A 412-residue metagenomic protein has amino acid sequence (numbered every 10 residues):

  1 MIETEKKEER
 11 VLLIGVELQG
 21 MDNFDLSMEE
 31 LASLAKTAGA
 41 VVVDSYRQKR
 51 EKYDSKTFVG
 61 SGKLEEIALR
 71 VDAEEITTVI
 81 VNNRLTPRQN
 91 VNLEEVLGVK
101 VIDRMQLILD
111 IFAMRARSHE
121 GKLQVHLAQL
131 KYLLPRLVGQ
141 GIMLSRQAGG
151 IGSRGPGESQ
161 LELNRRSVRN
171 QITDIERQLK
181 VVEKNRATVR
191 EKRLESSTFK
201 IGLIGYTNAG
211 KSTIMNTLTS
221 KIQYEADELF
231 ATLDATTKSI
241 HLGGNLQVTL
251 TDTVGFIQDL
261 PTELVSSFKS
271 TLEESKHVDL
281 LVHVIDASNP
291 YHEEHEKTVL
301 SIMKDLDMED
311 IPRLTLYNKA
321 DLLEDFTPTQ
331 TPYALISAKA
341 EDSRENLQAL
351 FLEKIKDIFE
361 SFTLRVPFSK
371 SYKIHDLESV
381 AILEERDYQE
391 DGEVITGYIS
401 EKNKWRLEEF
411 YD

Functional and structural regions predicted by a protein language model:
M1-D110: N-terminal accessory targeting/assembly segments
I2-E3, L26-E29, K52-A68, D234 (+2 more regions): Switch II of P-loop NTPase G domains
E17-M21, R50-K52, R84-P87, Q106-L109 (+6 more regions): Conserved nucleotide-binding/hydrolysis micro-motifs of P-loop NTPases
L18-D22, D54-T57, R115-H119, Q160 (+4 more regions): Flexible beta-alpha connector loops of hexameric P-loop NTPases
M28-L34, A68-V71, L85-E95, N245-L246 (+1 more regions): Conserved C-terminal guanine-recognition region of P-loop GTPase G domains, centered on the G4
V99-G149, P156, E309-L314, K319-F368: Canonical P-loop GTPase G-domain recognition
R146-T262, S275-K276: Conserved G1/Walker A P-loop phosphate-binding module
I358-D412: NTP-binding/hydrolysis catalytic cores, primarily Walker-type P-loop NTPases
